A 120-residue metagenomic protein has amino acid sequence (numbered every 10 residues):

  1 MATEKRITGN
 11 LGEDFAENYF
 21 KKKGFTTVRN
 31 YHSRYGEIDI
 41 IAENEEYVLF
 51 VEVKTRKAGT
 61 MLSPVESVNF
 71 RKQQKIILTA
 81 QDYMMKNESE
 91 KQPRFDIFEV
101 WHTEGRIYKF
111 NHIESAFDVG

Functional and structural regions predicted by a protein language model:
M1-N30: Acidic-basic catalytic patches of nuclease active cores, encompassing PD-(D/E)XK and other metal-cofactor nuclease
M1-T3, R56-T60, E114: Short glycine/proline- and charge-enriched loop/turn segments that cap or connect secondary-structure elements
F20, I40-G59, I76: Conserved catalytic cores of phosphodiester-cleaving nucleases, focusing on short active-site segments
R34-E37, R106: Short acidic/glycine-enriched loop/turn segments that link adjacent beta-strands
G36, Y47-L49, D96, N111: Protein kinase-like catalytic core scaffold
K57-T79: Mg2+/Mn2+-dependent nuclease catalytic core
I77-N87: Metal-dependent nuclease catalytic cores in nucleic-acid-processing enzymes, especially RNase H-like/related
M85-G120: Domain-level recognition of nuclease-like catalytic cores that cleave nucleotide substrates
